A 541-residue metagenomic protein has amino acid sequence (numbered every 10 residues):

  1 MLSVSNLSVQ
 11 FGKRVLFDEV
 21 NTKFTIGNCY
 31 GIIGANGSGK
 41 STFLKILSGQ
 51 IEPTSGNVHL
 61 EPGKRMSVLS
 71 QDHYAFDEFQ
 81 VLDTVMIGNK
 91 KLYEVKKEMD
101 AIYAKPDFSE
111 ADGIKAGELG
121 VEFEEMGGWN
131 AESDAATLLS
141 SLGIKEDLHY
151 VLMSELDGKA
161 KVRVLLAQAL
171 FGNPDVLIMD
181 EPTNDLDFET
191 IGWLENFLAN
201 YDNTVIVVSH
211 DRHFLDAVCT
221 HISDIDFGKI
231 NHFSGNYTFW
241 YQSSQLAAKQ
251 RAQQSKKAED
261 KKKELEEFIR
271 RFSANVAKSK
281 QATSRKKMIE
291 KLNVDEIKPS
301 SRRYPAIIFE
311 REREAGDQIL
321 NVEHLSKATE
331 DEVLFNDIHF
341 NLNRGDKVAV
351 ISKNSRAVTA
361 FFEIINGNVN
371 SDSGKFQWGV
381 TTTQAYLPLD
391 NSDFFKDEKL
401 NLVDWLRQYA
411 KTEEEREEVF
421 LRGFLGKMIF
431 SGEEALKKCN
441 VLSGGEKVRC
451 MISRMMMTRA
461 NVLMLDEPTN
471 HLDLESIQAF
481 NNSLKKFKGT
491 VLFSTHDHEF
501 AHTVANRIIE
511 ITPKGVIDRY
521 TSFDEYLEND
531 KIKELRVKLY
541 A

Functional and structural regions predicted by a protein language model:
M1-Q253, E312-A541: ABC ATP-binding cassette signature C-motif
M99, P106, F123, N130 (+6 more regions): Leucine-rich amphipathic alpha-helices with coiled-coil/heptad-repeat character
G113-A116, L186, T283-V294: Extended non-transmembrane interhelical loops and adjacent amphipathic helices of multipass membrane proteins
G120-V121, F268, A306-F309: Alpha-helical segments in transporter systems
A136-L142, E267-R271, K287-L292: Short amphipathic coiled-coil heptad-repeat segments
R251-R271, K278-K287, R303, E528-A541: ABC ATPase nucleotide-binding domains
I297-N321: Amphipathic heptad-repeat alpha-helical coiled-coil/stalk segments that mediate oligomerization, filament/stalk
